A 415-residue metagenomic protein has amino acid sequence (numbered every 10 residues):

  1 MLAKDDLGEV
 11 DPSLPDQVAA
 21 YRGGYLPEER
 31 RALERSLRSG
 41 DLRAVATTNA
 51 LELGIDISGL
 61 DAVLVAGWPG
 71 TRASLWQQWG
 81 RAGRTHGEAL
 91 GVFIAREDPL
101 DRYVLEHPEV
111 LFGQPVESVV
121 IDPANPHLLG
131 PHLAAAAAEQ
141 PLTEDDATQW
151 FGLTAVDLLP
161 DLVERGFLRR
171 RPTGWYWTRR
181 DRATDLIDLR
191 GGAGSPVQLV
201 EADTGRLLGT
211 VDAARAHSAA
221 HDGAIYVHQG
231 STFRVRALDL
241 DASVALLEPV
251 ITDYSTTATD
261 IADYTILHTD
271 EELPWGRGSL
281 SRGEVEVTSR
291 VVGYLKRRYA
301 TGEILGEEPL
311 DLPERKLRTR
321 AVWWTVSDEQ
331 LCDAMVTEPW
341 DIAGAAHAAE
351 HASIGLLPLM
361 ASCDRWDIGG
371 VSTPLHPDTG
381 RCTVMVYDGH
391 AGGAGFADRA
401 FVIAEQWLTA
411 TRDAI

Functional and structural regions predicted by a protein language model:
M1-L142, T148-T184, A193-G194, T204: Helicase motor core with emphasis on the C-terminal RecA-like subdomain
E88-G91, E97-P115, D122, H127 (+3 more regions): Extended Lys/Arg-rich polyanion-binding regions
